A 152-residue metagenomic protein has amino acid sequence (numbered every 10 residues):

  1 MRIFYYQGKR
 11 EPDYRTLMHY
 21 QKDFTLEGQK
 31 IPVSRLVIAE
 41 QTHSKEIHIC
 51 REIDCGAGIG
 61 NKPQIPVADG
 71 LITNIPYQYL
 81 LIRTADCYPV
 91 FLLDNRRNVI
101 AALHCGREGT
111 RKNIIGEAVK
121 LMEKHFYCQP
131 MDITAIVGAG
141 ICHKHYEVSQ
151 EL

Functional and structural regions predicted by a protein language model:
M1-L152: Active-site microenvironment for binding and transforming phosphate-containing groups
